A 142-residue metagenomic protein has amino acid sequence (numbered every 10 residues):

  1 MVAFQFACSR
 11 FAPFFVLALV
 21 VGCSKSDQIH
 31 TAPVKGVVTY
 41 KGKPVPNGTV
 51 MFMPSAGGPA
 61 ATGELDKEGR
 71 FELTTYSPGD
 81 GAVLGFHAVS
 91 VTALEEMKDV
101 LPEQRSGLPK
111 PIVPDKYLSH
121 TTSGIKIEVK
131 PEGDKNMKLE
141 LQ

Functional and structural regions predicted by a protein language model:
M1-V21: Sec-dependent bacterial lipoprotein signal peptides
C23-Q142: Beta-strand-dominated extracellular/periplasmic modules and repeats in secreted or surface-exposed proteins
